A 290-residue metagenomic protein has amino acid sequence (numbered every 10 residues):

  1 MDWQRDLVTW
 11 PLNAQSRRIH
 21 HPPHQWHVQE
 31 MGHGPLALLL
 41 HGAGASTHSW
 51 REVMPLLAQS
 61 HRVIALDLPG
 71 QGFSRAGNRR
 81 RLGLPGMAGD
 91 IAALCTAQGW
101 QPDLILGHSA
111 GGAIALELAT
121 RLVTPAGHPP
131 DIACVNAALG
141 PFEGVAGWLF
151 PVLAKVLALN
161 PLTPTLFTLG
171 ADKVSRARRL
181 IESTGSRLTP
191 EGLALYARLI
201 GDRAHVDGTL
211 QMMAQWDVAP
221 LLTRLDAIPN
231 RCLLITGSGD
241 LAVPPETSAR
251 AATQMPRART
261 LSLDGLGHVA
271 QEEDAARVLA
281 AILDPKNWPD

Functional and structural regions predicted by a protein language model:
M1-A37, A58-R62, A88-G89, W100-Q101 (+3 more regions): Alpha/beta-hydrolase fold catalytic core
W10-L12, H21-P22, H27-M31, I64-A110 (+2 more regions): Active-site loop/oxyanion-hole signature of alpha/beta-hydrolase fold enzymes
H27-A76: Conserved HGGG/HGGXW glycine-rich cap/lid loop of the alpha/beta-hydrolase fold
T120, H128-P161: Flexible "cap/lid" loop of the alpha/beta hydrolase fold
P141-W148, T165-D226: Conserved alpha/beta-hydrolase catalytic His-Asp/Glu region
I228, L234-T236: Short beta-strand/loop motif that positions the catalytic acidic residue of the alpha/beta-hydrolase fold
A242, L263-L279: Catalytic histidine-centered segment of alpha/beta-hydrolase-like enzymes
A252-H268: Catalytic histidine neighborhood in serine/cysteine hydrolases with alpha/beta-hydrolase-type architecture
